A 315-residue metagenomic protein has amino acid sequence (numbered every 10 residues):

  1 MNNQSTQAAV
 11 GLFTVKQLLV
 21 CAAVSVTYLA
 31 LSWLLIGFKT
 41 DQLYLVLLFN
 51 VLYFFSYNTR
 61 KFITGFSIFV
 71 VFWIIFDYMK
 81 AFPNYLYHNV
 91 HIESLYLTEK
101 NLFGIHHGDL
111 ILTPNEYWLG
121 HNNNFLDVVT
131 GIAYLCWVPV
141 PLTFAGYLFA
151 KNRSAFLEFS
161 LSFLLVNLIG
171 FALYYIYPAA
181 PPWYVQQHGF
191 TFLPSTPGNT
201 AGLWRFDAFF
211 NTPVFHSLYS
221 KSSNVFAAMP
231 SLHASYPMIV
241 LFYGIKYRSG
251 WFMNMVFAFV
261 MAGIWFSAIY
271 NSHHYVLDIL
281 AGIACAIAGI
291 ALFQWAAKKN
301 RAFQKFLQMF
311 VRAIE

Functional and structural regions predicted by a protein language model:
N2-L45, T59, I63-L142, I314-E315: N-terminal transmembrane-helix/juxtamembrane module of multi-pass inner/ER membrane proteins
V24-L34, F54, F72-Y78, N167-Y175 (+1 more regions): Aromatic-anchored segments of alpha-helical transmembrane domains
F66, P141-Y177, W183-L193, F257: Interfacial segments of alpha-helical transmembrane regions
I74-T98, V166-G202: Aromatic-rich transmembrane-lumenal/periplasmic boundary elements in polytopic membrane proteins
T143-A150, A234-W251, A284-F293: Membrane-interfacial alpha-helical segments at the cytosolic side of multi-pass membrane proteins
I176-Y247: Membrane-interfacial catalytic/cofactor-binding modules of polytopic membrane enzymes
P181-Y184, A228, G263-G289: Interfacial helix-loop-helix junctions of multi-pass membrane proteins
L292-E315: Membrane-proximal cytoplasmic C-terminal regulatory module of class A 7TM GPCRs
